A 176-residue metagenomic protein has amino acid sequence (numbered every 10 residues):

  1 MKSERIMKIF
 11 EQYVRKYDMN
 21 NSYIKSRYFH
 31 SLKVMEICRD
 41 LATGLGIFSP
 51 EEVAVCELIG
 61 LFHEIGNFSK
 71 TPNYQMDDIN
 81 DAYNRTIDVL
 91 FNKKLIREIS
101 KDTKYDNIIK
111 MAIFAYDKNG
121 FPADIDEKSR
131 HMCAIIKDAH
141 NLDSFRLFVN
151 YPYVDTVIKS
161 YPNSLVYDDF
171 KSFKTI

Functional and structural regions predicted by a protein language model:
M1-N84: Acidic/His-rich, divalent-metal-binding segments that scaffold phosphate/diphosphate chemistry
K2, I6-S22, I47, F91-K104 (+4 more regions): All-alpha prenyltransferase/terpene-synthase fold signal
K2-I6, A82, Y105, I109 (+2 more regions): Alpha-helical structural motif
S22-Y28, L32, E36-P50, F62 (+2 more regions): Divalent metal-dependent phosphate-bond-processing catalytic cores, especially two-metal-ion Mg2+/Mn2+ enzymes that act
F48-L61, D102-I113, S129-I135: Alpha-helical scaffolds flanking conserved acidic
I65-M111, N119-F121: Hydrophobic/aromatic-rich structural module bridging two neighboring secondary-structure elements via a short loop
